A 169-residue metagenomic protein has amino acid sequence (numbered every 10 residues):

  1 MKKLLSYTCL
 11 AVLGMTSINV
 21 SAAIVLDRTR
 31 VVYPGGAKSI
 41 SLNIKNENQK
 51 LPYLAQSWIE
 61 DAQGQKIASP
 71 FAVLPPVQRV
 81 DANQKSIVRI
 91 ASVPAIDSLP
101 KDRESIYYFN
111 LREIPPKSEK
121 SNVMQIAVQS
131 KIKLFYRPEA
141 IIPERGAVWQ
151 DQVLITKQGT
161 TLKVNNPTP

Functional and structural regions predicted by a protein language model:
M1-T8: Bacterial N-terminal signal peptides that target proteins for export
S17-I18: N-terminal signal peptide c-region/cleavage motif recognized by signal peptidases
A22-K45, R145-K157: Beta-sheet-dominated interaction scaffolds and their linkers
I40-N46, I90, Y107-R112, T161-N166: Buried hydrophobic-core signal for structured, non-transmembrane domains
K50-A55, P169: Short acidic/proline- and small/hydrophobic-mixed sequence motifs that coincide with surface turns and coil-to-beta
L54-Q56, D61-P76: Short beta-strand and strand-turn-strand segments in soluble, beta-rich domains
A68-D97: Intrinsically disordered, low-complexity Pro/Gly/Ser/Thr-rich segments with frequent PxxP/GP/PP motifs and embedded
A95-I141: Terminal connector regions
